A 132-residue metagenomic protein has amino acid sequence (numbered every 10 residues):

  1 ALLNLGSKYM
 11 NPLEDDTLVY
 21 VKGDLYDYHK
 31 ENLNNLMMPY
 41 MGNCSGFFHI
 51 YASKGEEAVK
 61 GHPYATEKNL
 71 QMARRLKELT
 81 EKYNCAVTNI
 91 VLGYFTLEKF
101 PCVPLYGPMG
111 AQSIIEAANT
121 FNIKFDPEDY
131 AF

Functional and structural regions predicted by a protein language model:
A1-A131: Beta/alpha (TIM)-barrel catalytic core signal, keyed to glycine-rich beta->alpha loops juxtaposed to Asp/Glu that bind
